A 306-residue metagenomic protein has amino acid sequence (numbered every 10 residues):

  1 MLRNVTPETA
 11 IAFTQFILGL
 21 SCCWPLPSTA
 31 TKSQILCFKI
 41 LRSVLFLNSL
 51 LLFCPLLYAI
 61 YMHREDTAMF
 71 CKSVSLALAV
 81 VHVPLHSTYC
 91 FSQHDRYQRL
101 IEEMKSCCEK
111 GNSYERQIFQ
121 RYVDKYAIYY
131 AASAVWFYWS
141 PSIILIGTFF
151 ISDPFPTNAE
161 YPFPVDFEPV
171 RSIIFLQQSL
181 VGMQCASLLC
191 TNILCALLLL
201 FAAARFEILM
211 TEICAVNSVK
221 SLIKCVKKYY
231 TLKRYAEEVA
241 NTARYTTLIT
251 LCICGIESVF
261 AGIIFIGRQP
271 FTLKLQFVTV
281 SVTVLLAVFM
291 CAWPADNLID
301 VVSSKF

Functional and structural regions predicted by a protein language model:
L2-S73, S106-L199, A204-K220, K224 (+2 more regions): Helix-loop-helix junctions within predominantly alpha-helical proteins
L2-T9, A79, P84-R99: Membrane-cytosol interface segments
C54, I249-S258: Hydrophobic alpha-helical transmembrane segments of multi-pass membrane transport/permease proteins
L76-H86, T283-M290: Canonical hydrophobic alpha-helical transmembrane segment
H86-M104, C195-L199, A203, V288-F306: Inner-leaflet juxtamembrane helices
H86-S92, Y97, T211-L222, T242: Short intracellular "coupling" helices and adjacent cytoplasmic loop segments at the cytosolic face of multi-pass
L200, A204-E207, Y230-K233, E237 (+2 more regions): Generic structural signal for well-ordered, non-transmembrane alpha-helical segments in soluble/cytosolic regions
V219-T246, T250-I253: Intracellular effector-coupling site of seven-transmembrane GPCRs, centered on the ICL3-to-TM6 transition
